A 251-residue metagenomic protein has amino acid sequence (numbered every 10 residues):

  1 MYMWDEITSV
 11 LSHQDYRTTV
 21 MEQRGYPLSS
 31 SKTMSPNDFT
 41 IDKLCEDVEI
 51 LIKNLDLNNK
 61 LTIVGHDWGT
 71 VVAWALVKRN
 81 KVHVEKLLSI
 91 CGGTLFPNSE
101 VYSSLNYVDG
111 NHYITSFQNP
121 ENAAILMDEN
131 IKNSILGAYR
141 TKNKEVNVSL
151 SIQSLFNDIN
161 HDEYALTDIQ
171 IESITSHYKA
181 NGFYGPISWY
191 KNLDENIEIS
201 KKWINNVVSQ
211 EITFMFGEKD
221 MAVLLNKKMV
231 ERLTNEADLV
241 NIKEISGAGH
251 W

Functional and structural regions predicted by a protein language model:
Y2-T19: Short amphipathic alpha-helix adjacent to the substrate-entry channel of hydrolases
M3, T19, Y26-V64, W68-V240: Flexible "cap/lid" subdomain of the alpha/beta-hydrolase fold that forms the substrate-access gate
M21, I245: Cofactor-binding loops of NAD(P)H-dependent oxidoreductases, dominated by short-chain dehydrogenase/reductases
S246-W251: Histidine-bearing beta->alpha loop at or near hydrolase active sites
